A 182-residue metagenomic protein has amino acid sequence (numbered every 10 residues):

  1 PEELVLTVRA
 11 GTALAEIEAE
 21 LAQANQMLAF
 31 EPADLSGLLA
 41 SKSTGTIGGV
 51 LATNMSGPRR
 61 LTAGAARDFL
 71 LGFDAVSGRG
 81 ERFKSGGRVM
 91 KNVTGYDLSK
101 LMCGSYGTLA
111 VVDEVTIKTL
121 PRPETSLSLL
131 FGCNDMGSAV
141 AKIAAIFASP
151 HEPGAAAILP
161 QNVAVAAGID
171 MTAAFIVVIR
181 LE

Functional and structural regions predicted by a protein language model:
P1-S43, L51, M55-R88, V93 (+1 more regions): N-terminal glycine-rich flavin-associated loop
V8, G45-T46, G104, V111: Short conserved micro-motifs on helix faces and helix-strand junctions that flank and scaffold key functional residues
T44-G45, A164: Beta-rich nucleic-acid/ligand-interaction surfaces
A52, L71-E182: C-terminal substrate-binding/cap subdomain adjacent to the FAD-binding core in PCMH-type and related FAD-linked
